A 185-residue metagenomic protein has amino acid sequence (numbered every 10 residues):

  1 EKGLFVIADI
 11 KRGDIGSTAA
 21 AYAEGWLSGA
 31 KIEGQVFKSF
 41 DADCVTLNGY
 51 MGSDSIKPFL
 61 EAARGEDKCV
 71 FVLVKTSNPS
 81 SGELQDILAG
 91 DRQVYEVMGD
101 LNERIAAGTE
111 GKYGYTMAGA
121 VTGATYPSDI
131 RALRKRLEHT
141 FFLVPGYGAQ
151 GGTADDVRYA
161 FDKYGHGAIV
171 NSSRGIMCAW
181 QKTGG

Functional and structural regions predicted by a protein language model:
E1-I7, L137: Alpha-helix-loop-beta-strand connector modules within alpha/beta enzyme cores
F5, R12, D155: Conserved PLP-enzyme active-site core in the AAT-like
V6-I10, T46-L47, V72, T122 (+2 more regions): General beta-strand structural signal in soluble alpha/beta enzymes
I10, D14-G119: Conserved anion-binding
T18-A19, K57-P58, G82-Q85, I130-L133 (+2 more regions): Short, well-ordered secondary-structure micro-motifs
A124-N171, G175-A179: A C-terminal functional module that forms or caps the active site or interfaces directly with catalytic machinery
I176, G184-G185: Peri-functional-center coupling elements
